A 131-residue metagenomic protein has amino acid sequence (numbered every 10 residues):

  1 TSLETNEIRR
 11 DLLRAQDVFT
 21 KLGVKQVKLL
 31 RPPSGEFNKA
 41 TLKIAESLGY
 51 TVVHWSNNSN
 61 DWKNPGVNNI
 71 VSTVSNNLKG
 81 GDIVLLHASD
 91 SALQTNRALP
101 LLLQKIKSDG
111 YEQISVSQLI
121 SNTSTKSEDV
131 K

Functional and structural regions predicted by a protein language model:
T1-L85, S89-E112, S117-V130: Catalytic domains of cell-wall/extracellular-matrix polysaccharide-remodeling enzymes, centered on de-N-acetylation
